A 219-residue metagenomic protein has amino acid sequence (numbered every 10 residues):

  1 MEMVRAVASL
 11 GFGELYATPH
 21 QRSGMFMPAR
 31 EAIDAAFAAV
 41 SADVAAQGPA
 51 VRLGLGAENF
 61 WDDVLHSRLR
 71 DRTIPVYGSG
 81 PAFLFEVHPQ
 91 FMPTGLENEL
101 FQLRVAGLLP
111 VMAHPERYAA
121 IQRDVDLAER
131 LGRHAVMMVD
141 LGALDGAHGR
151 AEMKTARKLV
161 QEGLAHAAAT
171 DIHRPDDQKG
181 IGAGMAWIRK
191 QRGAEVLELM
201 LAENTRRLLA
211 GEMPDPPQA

Functional and structural regions predicted by a protein language model:
E2-L15, A39-A46: A short, N-terminal amphipathic alpha-helix
A8, R104, V160-Q161: Non-catalytic positions within long, well-ordered alpha-helices that form the structural scaffold/packing of enzyme
G13-H20, L53-G56: Short beta-strand segments at enzyme active-site cores
Y16-T18, S23, R70-P81, H134 (+1 more regions): Active-site gating loops and adjacent loop-to-helix segments of metal-dependent hydrolytic enzymes
T18-H20, E162-G180: Short acidic/histidine-rich active-site segments
Q21-M25, F60-D62, E116-I121, L144-A147 (+1 more regions): Active-site environment of divalent metal-dependent phosphoester hydrolases
M27-M138: Extended substrate/RNA-proximal surfaces in nucleic-acid metabolism proteins
G182, A186-A219: Mid-to-C-terminal alpha-helical segments outside catalytic/metal-binding sites
